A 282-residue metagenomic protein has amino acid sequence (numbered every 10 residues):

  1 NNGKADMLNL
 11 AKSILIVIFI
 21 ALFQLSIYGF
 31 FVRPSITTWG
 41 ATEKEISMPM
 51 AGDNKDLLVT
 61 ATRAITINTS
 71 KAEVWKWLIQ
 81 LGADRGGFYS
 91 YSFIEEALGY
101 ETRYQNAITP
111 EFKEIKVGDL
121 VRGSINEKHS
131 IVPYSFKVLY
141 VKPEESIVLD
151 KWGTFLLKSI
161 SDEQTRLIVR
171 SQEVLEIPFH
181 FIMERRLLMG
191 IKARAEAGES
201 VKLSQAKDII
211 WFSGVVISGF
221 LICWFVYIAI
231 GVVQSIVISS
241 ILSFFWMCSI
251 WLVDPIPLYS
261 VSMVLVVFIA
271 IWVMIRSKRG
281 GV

Functional and structural regions predicted by a protein language model:
N1-D6: Short, Lys/Arg-enriched N-terminal segments with co-localized hydrophobic residues within the first ~10-30 amino acids
L8-K12, S204-D208, I230-S239: Membrane-interfacial entry segments at the cytosolic side of transmembrane helices
L10-V17, E45-V59, T66-E73, I79-L156 (+4 more regions): Glycine-rich portal/gate segments that line the openings of hydrophobic small-molecule binding cavities
I14-Y28: Hydrophobic membrane-insertion alpha-helices, especially the h-region of bacterial N-terminal signal peptides
F31-I36, K278-V282: Juxtamembrane/interface segments at transmembrane-helix termini
R33-S47: Alpha-helical transmembrane signal-anchor/signal-peptide segments
S171-D208: A conserved amphipathic terminal alpha-helix motif
K207-I230: Selective detector of the "anchor" transmembrane alpha-helix that sits immediately C-terminal
